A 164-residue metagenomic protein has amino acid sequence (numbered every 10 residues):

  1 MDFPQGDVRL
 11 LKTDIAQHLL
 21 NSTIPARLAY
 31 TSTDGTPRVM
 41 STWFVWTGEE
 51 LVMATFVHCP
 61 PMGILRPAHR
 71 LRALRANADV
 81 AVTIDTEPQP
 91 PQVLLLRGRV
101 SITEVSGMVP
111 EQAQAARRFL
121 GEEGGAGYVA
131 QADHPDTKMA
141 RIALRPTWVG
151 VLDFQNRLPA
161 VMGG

Functional and structural regions predicted by a protein language model:
M1-L10, L65, Q89-G164: Charged, gly/pro-rich active-site loop segments
D2-T42: An N-terminal domain-cap segment
S22-T23, A76-A78, T147: Structured helix-beta-strand junction loops
R27-L28, V80-I84, Y128-A130: A short linear hydrophobic-aromatic micro-motif
S41-F44, G98-V100: Hydrophobic/aromatic beta-strand elements that line small-molecule binding cavities or substrate pockets in beta-rich
V45-P88: A short mixed-secondary-structure module that forms the rim of ligand-binding clefts
